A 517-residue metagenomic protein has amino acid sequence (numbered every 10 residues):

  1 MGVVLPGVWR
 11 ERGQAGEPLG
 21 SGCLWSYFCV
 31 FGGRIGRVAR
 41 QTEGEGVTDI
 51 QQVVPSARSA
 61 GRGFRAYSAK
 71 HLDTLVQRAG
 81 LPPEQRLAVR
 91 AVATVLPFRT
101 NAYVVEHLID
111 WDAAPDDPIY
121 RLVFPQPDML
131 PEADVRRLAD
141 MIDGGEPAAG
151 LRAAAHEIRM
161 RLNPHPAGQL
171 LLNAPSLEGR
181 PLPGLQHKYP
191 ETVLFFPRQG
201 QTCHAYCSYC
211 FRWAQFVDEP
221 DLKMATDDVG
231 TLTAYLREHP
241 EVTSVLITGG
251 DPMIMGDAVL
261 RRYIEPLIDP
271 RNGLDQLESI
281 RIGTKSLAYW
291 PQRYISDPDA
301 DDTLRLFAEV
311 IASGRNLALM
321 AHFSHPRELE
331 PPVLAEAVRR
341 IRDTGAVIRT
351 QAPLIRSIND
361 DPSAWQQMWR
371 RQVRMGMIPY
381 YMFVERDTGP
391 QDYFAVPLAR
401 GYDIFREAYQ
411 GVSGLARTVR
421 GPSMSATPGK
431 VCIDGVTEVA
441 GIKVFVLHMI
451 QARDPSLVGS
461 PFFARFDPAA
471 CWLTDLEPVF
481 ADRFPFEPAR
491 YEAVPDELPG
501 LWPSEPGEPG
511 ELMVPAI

Functional and structural regions predicted by a protein language model:
S26-H187: Flexible, acidic/Gly-rich N-terminal and inter-domain linker regions that tether and position cofactor-handling modules
T48-A66, Q85, R339-D343, V446 (+2 more regions): Long, compositionally biased intrinsically disordered regions
A91, R99-T100, V105, F405-A516: C-terminal accessory regions of radical SAM enzymes
D134-F196, Y209-G314: Conserved Radical SAM active-site core
L194-G200, H204: Residues immediately within or flanking Cys/His clusters that coordinate Zn2+ in small zinc-binding modules
G230-T233, R237, M253-R400, I404-V412: Conserved AdoMet/S-adenosylmethionine-binding subsite of the radical SAM
